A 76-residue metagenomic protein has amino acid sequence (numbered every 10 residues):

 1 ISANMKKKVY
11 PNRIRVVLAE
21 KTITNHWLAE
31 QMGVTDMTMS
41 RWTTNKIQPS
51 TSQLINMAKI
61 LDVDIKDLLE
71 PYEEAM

Functional and structural regions predicted by a protein language model:
I1-T24: A short, Lys/Arg-rich alpha-helix, primarily the initiator
L18, A29, A58: The alpha-helix within a helix-turn-helix
A19, G33, T44-K46, E73: Residue-level detection of the helix-turn-helix DNA-binding "recognition helix"
T22, Q48-T51: Residue at a beta-strand N-cap/secondary-structure junction
T22-R41: Short alpha-helical DNA-recognition segment
S52-D67: DNA major-groove recognition helix of helix-turn-helix/homeodomain DNA-binding modules
D67-M76: Short amphipathic recognition helices of helix-turn-helix/homeodomain-type DNA-binding modules
